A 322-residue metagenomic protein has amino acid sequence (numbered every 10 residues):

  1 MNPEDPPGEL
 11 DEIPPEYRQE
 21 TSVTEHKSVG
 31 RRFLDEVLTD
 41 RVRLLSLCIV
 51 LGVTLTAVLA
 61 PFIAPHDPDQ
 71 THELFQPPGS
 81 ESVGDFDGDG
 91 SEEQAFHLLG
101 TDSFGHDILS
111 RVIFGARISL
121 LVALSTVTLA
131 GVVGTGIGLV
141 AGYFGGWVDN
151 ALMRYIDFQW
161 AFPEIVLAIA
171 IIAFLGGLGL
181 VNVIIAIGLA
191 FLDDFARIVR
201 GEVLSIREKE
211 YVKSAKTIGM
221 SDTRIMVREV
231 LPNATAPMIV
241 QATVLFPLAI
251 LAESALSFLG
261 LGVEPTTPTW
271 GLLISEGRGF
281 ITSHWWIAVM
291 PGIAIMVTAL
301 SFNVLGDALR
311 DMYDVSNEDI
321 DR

Functional and structural regions predicted by a protein language model:
M1-G131, T135, L139, I165 (+3 more regions): Gly/Trp-centered helix-boundary motif
A60-P68, G142-G146, I171-G177, A190 (+2 more regions): Short helix-capping/hinge motifs at transmembrane helix termini and TM-loop junctions
L98, D102, L129-S205, K209 (+1 more regions): Generic hydrophobic transmembrane alpha-helix motif, especially the helices
I108-I113, Y155, V199, V203 (+6 more regions): Short hydrophobic alpha-helical segments within the ABC transporter permease transmembrane module
R117, W147, P163, L180-V181 (+3 more regions): Residues that define the loop-to-transmembrane-helix transition and helix capping in multi-pass membrane transporters
I171-L175, E202-V203, L245, L251-A294 (+1 more regions): Glycine-rich helix-loop "coupling/hinge" segments at transmembrane-helix boundaries in multipass transporters
